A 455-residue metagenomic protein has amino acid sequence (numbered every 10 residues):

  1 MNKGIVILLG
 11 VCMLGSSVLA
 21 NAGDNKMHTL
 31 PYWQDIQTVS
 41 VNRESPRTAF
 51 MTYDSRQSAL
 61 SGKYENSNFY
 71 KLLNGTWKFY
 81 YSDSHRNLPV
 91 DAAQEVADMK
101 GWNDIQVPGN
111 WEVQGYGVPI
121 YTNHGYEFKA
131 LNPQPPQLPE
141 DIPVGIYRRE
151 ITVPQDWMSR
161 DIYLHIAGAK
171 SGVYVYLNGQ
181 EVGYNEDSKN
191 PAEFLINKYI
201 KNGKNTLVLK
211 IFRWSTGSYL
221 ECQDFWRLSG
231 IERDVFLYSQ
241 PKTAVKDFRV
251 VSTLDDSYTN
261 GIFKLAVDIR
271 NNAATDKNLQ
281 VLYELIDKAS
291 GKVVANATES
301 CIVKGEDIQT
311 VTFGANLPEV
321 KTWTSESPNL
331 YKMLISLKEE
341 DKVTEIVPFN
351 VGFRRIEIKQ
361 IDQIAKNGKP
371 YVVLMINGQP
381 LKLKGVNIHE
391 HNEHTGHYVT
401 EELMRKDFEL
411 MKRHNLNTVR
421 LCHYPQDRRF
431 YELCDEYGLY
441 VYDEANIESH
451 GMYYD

Functional and structural regions predicted by a protein language model:
M1-L8: Bacterial N-terminal signal peptides that target proteins for export
L9, M13-V18: Hydrophobic core
K26-E44, K63-Y64, Y80-S82, N110 (+7 more regions): Accessory beta-strand-rich segments of carbohydrate-active enzymes
G109-H165, K170-L177, G183-E186, K242-V251 (+3 more regions): Active-site-adjacent substrate/metal-binding segments within catalytic domains of carbohydrate-active enzymes
W157-D161, I200-K204, L317-K332: Short glycine/proline/serine/threonine-rich loop/turn segments at secondary-structure transition edges
L177, N260-I302, Q309-V311: Beta-strand-rich binding/interaction modules
A192-K198, I308-N316: Exposed aromatic-hydrophobic patches
